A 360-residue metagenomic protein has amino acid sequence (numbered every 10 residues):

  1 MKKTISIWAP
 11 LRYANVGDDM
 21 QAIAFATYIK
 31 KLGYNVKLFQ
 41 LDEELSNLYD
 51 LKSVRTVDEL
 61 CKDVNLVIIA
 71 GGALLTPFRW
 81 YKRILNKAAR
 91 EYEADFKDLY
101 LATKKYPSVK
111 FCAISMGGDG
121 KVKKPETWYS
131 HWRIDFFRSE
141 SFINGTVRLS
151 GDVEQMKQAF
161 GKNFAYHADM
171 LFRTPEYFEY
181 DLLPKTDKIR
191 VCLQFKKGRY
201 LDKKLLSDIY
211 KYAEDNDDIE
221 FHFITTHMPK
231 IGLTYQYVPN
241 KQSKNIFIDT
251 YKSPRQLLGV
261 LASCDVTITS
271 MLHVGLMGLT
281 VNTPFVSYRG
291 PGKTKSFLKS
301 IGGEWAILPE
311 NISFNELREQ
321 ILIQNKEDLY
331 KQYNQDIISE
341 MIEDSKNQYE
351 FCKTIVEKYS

Functional and structural regions predicted by a protein language model:
M1-S360: Active-site anion-handling motifs in enzyme catalytic cores
